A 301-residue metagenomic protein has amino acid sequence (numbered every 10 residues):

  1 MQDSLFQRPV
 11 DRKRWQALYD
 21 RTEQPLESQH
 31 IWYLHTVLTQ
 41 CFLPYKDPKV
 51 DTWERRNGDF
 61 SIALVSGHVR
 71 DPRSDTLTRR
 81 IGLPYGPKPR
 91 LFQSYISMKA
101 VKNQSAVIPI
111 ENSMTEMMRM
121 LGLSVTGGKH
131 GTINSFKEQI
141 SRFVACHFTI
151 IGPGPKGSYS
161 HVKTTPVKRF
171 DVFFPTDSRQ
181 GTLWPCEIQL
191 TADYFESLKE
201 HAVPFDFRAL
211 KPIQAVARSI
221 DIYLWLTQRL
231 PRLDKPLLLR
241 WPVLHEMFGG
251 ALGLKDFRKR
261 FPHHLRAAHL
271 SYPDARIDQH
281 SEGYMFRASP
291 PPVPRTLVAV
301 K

Functional and structural regions predicted by a protein language model:
M1-K301: Charged, alpha-helix-forming regions
